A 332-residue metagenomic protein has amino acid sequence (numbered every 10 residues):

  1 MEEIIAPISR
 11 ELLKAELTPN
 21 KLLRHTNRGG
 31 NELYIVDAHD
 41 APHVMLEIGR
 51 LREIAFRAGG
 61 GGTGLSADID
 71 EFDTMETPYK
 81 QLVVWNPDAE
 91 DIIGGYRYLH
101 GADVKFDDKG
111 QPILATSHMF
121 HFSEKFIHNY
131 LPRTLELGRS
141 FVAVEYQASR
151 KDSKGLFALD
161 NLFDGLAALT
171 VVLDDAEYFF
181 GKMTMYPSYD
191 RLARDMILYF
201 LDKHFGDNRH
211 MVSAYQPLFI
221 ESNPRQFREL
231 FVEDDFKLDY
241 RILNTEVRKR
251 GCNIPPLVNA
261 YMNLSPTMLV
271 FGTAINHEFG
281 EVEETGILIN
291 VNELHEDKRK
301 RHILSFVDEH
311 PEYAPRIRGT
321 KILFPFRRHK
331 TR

Functional and structural regions predicted by a protein language model:
M1-H39: Conserved N-terminal entry element of GNAT/NAT acetyltransferase domains
H25-D70, Q81-H100: Short amphipathic alpha-helix that is part of the acyltransferase structural core
D37-D40, N86-D88, R97-D103, R139-F141 (+3 more regions): Short, flexible loop/turn elements at secondary-structure junctions
E53, T63, A67, D103-T267: Acyl-donor binding region in acyl/amide transferases
F72-V83, F106, M268-L269, F279-T285 (+1 more regions): A short helix-loop-beta-strand connector motif used in the catalytic cores of GNAT acetyltransferases and, in some
E76-T77, V83-N86, D91-H121: Scaffold helices S1-S3 of the voltage-sensor/voltage-sensor-like domain in six-transmembrane cation channels
V247-L257, M262-V291, R318: C-terminal accessory regions appended to core domains
E283-R332: C-terminal non-catalytic accessory extensions
